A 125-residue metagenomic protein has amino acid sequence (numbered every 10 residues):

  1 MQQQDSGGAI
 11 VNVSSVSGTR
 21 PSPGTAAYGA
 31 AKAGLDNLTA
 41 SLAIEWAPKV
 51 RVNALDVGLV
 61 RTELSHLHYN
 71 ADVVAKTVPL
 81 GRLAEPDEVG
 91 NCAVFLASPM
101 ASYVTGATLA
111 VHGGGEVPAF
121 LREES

Functional and structural regions predicted by a protein language model:
Q3, A43-P48, S102: Alpha-helical segment proximal to the catalytic Tyr-Lys
S6, A31: Active-site helix of classical SDR
S15: Residue(s) in the substrate-gating loop at a strand-loop-helix junction that position the organic substrate next
R20, V94, T105-S125: Short C-terminal tail/terminal secondary-structure segment of NAD(P)H-dependent dehydrogenase/reductase domains
R20-A26, G81, P99: Active-site loop immediately N-terminal to the catalytic Tyr-X3-Lys motif of short-chain dehydrogenase/reductase
P21-G29, S41, R122-E123: Active-site loop-to-helix junction immediately N-terminal to the catalytic Tyr of the SDR YXXXK motif in Rossmann-fold
V57-V78, E88, P118-S125: A glycine/serine/threonine-rich, flexible loop-to-helix segment that serves as the NAD(P) cofactor-binding "lid"
V78-V89, M100: A conserved structural motif in NAD(P)-dependent oxidoreductases
